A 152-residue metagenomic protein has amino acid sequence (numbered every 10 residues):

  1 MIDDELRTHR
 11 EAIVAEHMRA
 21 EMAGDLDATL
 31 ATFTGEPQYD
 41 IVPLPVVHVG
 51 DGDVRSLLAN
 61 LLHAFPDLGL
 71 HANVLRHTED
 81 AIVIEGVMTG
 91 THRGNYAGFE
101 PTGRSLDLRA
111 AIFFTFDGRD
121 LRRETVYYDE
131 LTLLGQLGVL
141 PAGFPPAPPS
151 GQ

Functional and structural regions predicted by a protein language model:
M1-Q152: C-terminal and inter-domain tail/linker signature
